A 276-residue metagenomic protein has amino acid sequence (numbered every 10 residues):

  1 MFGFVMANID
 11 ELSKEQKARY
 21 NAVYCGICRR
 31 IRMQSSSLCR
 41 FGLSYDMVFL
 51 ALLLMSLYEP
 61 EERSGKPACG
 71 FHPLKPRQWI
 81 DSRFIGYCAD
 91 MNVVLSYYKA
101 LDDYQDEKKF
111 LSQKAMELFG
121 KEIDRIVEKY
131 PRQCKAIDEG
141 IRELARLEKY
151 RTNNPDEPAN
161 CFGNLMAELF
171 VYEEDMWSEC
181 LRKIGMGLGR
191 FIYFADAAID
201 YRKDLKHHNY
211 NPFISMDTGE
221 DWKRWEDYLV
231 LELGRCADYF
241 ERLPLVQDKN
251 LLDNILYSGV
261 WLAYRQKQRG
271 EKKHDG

Functional and structural regions predicted by a protein language model:
M1-K183, R190, F194-V230, D238-L251 (+2 more regions): Acidic catalytic motifs of isoprenoid enzymes
